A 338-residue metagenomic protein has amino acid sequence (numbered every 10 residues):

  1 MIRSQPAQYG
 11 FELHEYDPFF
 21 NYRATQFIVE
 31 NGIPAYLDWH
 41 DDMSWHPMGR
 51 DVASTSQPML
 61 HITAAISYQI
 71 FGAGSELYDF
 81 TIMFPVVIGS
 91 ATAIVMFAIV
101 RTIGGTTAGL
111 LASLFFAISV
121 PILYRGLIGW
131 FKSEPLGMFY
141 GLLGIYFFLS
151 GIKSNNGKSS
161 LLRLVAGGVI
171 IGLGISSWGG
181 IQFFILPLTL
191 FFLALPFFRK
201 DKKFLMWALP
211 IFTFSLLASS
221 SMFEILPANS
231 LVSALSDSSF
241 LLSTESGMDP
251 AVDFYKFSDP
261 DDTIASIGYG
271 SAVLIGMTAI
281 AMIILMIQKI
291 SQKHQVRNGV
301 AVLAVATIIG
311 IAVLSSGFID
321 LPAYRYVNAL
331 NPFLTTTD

Functional and structural regions predicted by a protein language model:
M1, Y36-M43, F84-I99, T107-N155 (+2 more regions): Membrane-embedded helix bundles of polyisoprenyl
M1-P18, R23-A24, E30-I33, L114-I118 (+2 more regions): Transmembrane signal-anchor helices characteristic of membrane glycosylation enzymes that use polyprenol
G10-A24, I33-D42, V52-T63: Extracytoplasmic catalytic/substrate-binding loops of multi-pass membrane glycan-assembly enzymes
D42, F71-G74, V232-S266, A323-D338: Juxtamembrane membrane-water interface segments that cap and precede transmembrane helices
H46-I62, F71-V95, L127, F131 (+1 more regions): Loop-to-helix entry region of an early transmembrane alpha helix in multi-pass inner-membrane enzymes
N156, F184-M222, P227-D262, I275-G299: Perimembrane helix-loop-helix junctions
D261-Q288, N298-D338: Alpha-helical transmembrane segments at the extracellular/periplasmic loop-to-helix junctions of multi-pass membrane
